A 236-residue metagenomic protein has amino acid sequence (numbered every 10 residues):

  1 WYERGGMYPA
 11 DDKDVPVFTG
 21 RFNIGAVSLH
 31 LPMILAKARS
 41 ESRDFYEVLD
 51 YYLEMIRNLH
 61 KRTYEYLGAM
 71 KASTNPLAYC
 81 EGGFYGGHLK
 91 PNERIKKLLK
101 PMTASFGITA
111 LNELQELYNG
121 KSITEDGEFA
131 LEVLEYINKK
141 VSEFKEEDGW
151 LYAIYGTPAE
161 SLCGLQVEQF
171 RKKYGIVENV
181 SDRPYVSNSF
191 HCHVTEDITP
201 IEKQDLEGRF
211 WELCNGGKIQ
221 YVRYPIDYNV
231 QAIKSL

Functional and structural regions predicted by a protein language model:
W1-K100, K121-L236: Conserved catalytic cores of very large enzyme subunits
A104-L117, E135: Contiguous, well-ordered alpha-helical segments that form the cores/surfaces of helical PPI scaffolds
